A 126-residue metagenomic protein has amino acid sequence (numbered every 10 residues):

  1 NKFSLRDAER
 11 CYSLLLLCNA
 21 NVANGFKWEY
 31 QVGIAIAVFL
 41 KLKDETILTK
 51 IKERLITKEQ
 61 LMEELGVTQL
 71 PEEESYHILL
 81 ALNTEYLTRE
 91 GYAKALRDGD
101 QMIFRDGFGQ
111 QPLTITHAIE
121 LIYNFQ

Functional and structural regions predicted by a protein language model:
N1-Q126: The feature marks long, low-complexity, polar/acidic/proline-rich intrinsically disordered regions embedded in large
